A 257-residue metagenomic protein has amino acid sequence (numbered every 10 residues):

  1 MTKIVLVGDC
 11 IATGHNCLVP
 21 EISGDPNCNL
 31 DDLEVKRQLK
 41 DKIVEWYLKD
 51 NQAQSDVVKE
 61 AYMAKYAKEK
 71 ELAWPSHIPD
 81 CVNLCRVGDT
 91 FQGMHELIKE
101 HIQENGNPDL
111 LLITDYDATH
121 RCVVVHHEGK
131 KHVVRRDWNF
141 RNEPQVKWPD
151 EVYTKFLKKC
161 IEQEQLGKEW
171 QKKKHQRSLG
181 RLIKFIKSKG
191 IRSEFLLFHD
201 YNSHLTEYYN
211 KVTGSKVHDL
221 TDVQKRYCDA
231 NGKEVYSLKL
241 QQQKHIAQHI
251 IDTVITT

Functional and structural regions predicted by a protein language model:
M1-T90: Serine-esterase "nucleophile elbow" of acetyl-processing enzymes
E71, M94, S178-L179: Amphipathic coiled-coil/heptad-repeat helices and related helical stalk/stem segments that mediate oligomerization
G88-K99: Structural motif
K99-T257: Alpha-helical cap/lid subdomain in secreted, periplasmic, or secretory-pathway luminal O-acyl-processing enzymes
